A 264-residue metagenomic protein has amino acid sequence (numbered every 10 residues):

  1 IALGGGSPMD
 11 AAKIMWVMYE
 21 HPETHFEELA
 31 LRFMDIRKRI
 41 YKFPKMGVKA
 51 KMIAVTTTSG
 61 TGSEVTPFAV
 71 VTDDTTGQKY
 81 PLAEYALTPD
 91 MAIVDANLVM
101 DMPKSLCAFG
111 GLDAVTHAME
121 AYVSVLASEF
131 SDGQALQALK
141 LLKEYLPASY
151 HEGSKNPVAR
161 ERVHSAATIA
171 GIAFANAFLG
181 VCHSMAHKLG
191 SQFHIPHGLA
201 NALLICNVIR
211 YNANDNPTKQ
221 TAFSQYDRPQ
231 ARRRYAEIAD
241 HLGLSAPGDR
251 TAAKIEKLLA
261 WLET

Functional and structural regions predicted by a protein language model:
I1-N97: Glycine/threonine-rich beta-strand-loop-alpha-helix active-site module that forms ligand/phosphate-binding
A11-W16, A118-M119, L139-Y145, A167-G171 (+3 more regions): Buried hydrophobic packing segments
G60, T168-N201: Glycine-rich phosphate/pyrophosphate-binding beta-alpha loops
V65-A177: Carboxylate- and glycine-rich phosphate/diphosphate-binding segment that chelates Mg2+/Mn2+
G111, A138, A159, N176-C182 (+3 more regions): A glycine-rich, aromatic-flanked flexible loop/lid motif
T116, Y122, A127, K140 (+7 more regions): Glycine-rich flexible loops
Q192-T264: Gly/Pro-rich interdomain helix-loop hinge
